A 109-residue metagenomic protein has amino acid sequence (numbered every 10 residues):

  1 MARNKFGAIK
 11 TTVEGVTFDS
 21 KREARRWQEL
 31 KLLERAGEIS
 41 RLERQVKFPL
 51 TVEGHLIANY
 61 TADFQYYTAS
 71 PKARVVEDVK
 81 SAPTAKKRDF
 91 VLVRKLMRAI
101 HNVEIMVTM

Functional and structural regions predicted by a protein language model:
M1-M109: Electrostatic, structured charged patches in enzyme active sites and in nucleic-acid/phosphate-binding
